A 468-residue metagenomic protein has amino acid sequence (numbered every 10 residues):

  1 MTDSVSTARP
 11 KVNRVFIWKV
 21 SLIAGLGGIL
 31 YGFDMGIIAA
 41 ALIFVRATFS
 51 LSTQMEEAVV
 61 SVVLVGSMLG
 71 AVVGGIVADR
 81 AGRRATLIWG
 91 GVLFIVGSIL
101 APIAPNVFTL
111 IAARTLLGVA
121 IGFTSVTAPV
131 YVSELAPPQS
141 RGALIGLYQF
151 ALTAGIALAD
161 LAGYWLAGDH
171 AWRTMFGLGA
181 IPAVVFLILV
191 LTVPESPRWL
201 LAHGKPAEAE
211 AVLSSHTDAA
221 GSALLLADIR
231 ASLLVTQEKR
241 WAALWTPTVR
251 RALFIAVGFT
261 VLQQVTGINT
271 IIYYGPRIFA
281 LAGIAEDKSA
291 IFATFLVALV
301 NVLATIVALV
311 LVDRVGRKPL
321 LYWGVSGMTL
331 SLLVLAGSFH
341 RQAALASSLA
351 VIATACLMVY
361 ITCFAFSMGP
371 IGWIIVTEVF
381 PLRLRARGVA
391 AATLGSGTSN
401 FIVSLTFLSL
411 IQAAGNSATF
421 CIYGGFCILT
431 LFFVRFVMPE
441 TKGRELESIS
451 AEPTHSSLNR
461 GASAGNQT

Functional and structural regions predicted by a protein language model:
M1-A207, L234-T468: Alpha-helical transmembrane bundle of multi-pass membrane proteins
E208-V212: Solenoid-repeat scaffolds in large eukaryotic assemblies
A219-L224, A451-H455: Short arginine-rich
S222-A231, A293: Short, well-structured alpha-helical segments
